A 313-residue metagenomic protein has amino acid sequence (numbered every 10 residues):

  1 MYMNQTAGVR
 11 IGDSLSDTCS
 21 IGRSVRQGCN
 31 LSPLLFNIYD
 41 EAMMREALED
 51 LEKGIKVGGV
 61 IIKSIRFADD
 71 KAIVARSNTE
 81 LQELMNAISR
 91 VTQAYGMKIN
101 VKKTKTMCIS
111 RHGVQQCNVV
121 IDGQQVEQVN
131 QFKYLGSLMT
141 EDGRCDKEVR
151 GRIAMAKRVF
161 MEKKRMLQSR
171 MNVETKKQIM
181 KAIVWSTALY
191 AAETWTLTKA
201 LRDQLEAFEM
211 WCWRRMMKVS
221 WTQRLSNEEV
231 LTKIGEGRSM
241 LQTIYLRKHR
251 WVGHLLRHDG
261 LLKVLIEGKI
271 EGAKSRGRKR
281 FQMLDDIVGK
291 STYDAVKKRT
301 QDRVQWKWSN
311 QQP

Functional and structural regions predicted by a protein language model:
T6-P313: Short linear motifs embedded in intrinsically disordered, charge-biased segments
